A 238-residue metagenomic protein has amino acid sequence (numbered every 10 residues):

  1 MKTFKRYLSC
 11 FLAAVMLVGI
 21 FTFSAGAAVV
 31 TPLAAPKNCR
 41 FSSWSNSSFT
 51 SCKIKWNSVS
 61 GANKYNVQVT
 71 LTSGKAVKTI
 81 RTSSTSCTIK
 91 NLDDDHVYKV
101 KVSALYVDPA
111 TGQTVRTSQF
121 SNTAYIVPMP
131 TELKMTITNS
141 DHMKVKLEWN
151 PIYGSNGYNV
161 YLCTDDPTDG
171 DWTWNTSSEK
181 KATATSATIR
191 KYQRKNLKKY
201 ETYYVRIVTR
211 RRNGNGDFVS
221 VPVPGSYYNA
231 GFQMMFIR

Functional and structural regions predicted by a protein language model:
M1-T3: N-terminal secretory signal peptides that target proteins for export/translocation
R6-M16: Sec-dependent N-terminal signal peptides
V18-G26: C-terminal segment of classical bacterial N-terminal signal peptides
A28-S60, T114-G154, D217-R238: Pro/Thr/Ser/Gly-rich low-complexity, intrinsically disordered linker/stalk tracts
P36, W56, V67, I89 (+4 more regions): An aromatic-rich alpha-helical recognition segment common to small helix-rich domains
G61-V77, S155-T176: Extracellular low-complexity, O-glycosylation-prone stalks/linkers
S83-C87, T183-Y192: Short S/T/G- and acidic-enriched coil/turn segments that sit immediately N-terminal to beta-strands in beta-sandwich
N91-P109, R194-G216: Beta-strand-rich modules
